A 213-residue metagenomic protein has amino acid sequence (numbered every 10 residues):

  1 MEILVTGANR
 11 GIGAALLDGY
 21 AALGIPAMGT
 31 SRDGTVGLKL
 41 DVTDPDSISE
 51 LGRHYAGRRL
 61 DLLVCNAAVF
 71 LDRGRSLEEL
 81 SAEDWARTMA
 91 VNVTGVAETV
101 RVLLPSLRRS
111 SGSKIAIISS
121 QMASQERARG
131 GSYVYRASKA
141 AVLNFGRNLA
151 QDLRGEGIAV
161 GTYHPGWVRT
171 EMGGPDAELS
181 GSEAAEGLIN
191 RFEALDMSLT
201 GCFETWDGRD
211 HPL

Functional and structural regions predicted by a protein language model:
V5-T6, C65-N66, K114-S120, A159-H164: Structural signature of the Rossmann-like NAD(P)-dependent dehydrogenase/reductase core
N9-G19: N-terminal Rossmann NAD(P)H-binding glycine-rich loop of SDR-like oxidoreductase domains
R32-D46: Rossmann-fold cofactor-recognition segment
T43-R58: Conserved Rossmann-fold cofactor-binding substructure of NAD(P)-dependent oxidoreductases
V69, S76-M89, R108, G112-R154: Catalytic loop of short-chain dehydrogenase/reductase
V100-R101, R147: A short, exposed helix-loop element centered on a Lys and neighboring polar residues
G155, T162-P165, G174-L213: C-terminal helical subdomain
